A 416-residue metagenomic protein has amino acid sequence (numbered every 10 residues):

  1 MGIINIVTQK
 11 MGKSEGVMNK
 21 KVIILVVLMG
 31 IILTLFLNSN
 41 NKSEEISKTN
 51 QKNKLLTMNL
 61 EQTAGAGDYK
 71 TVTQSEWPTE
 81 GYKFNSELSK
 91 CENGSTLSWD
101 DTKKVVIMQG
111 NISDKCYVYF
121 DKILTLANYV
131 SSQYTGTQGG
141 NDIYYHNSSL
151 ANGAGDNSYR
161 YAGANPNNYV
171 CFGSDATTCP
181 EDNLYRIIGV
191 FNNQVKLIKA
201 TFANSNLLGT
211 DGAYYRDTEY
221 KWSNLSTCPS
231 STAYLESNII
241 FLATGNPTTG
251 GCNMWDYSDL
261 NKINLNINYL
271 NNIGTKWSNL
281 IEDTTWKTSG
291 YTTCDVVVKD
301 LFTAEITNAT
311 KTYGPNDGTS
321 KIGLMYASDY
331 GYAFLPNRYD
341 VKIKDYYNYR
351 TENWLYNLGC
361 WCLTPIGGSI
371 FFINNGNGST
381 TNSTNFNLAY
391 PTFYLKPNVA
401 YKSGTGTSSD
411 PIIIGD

Functional and structural regions predicted by a protein language model:
M1-K13: N-terminal targeting leaders characterized by basic, low-complexity, disordered sequences that direct proteins
I6-V7, G16-D416: Long, domain-scale functional regions
